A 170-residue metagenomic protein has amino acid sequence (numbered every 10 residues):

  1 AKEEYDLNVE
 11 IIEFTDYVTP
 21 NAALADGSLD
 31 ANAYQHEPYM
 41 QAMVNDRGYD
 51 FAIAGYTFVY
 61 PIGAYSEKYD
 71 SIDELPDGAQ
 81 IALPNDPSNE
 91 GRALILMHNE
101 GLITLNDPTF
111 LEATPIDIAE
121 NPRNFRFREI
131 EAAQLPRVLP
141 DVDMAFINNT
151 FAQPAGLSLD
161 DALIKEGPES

Functional and structural regions predicted by a protein language model:
A1, D16, P20, Y39 (+1 more regions): Stable alpha-helical elements in mature extracytoplasmic
A1-N8, A23: Short, polar/charged alpha-helical segment
I11-A22, T109-R137: Short helix-initiation/N-cap motifs at beta->coil->alpha
Y17-G48, D70: Pocket-flanking alpha-helical
A25-Q35, A79, L102, R123-R126 (+1 more regions): Alpha-to-beta junction loops
H36-E37, N149-F151: Short secondary-structure boundary segments
A42-A54, Y69, F146, P154-E166: Ligand-binding "clamshell"
A54-I103: A conserved helix-loop-strand patch within extracytoplasmic ligand-binding domains of the periplasmic binding
